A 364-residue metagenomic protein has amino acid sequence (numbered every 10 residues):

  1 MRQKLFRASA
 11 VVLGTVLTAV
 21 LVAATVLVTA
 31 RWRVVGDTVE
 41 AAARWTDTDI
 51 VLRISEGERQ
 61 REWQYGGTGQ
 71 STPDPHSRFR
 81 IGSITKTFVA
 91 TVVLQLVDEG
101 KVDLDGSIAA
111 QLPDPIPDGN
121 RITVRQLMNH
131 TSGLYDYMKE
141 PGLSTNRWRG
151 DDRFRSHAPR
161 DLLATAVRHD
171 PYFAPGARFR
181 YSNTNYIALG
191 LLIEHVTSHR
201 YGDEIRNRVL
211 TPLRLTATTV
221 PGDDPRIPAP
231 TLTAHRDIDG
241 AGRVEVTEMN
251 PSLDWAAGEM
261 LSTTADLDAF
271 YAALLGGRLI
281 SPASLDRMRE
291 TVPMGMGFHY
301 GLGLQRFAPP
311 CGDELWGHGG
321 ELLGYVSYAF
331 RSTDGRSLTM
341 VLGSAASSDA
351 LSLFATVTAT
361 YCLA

Functional and structural regions predicted by a protein language model:
R2-Q64, E245-A364: Catalytic loop of the DD-peptidase/beta-lactamase superfamily, centered on the K-T-G motif and neighboring
T46-T48, Q70-Q126, F173-S182, W255-G258: Short active-site loop at a secondary-structure junction that contains or immediately precedes the catalytic residue(s)
R53, A90-D98, T184-H195: Primarily hydrophobic membrane-targeting regions of prokaryotic envelope proteins
G66-T68: Solvent-exposed serine/threonine-rich low-complexity stretches and specific carbohydrate-binding patches
V102-D103, L134, R336: Short helix-loop capping/hinge motifs at secondary-structure junctions, enriched in acidic/polar residues
G119-L315, G319-E321: Short, surface-exposed loop or secondary-structure junction motifs that flank catalytic or metal-binding residues
